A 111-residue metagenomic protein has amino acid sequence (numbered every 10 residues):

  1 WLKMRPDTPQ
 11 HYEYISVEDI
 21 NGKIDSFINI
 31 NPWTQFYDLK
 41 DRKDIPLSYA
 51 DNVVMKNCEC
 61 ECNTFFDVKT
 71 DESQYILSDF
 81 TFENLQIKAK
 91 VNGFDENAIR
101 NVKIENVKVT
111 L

Functional and structural regions predicted by a protein language model:
W1-L111: Extracellular/periplasmic carbohydrate-active domains that bind, remodel, or depolymerize complex polysaccharides
